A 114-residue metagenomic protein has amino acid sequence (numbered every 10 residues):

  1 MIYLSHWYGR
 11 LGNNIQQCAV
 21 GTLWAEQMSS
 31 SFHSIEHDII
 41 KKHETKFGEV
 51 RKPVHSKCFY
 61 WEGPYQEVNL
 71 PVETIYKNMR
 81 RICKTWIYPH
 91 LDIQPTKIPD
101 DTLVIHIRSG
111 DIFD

Functional and structural regions predicted by a protein language model:
M1-Y3: Extreme N-terminal starter segment of soluble prokaryotic enzymes
H6-Q16, D114: A short, glycine/small-residue-rich beta-strand->loop->alpha-helix junction that serves as a flexible
Q16-E26: Histidine-anchored nucleotide/phosphate-binding helix
M28-H37: Short, well-structured active-site flanking segments
H37-D114: Secretory-pathway luminal glycosyltransferase catalytic domains
